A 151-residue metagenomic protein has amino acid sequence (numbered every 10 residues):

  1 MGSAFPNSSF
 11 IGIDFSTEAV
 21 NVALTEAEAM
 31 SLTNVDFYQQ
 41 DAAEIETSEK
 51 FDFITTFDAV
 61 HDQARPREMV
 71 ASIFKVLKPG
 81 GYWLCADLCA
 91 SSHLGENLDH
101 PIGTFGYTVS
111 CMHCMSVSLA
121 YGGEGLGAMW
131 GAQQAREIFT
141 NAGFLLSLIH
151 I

Functional and structural regions predicted by a protein language model:
S9-D14: Conserved SAM-binding motif I beta-strand of class I
S16-E18: Conserved SAM/SAH-binding beta-strand->alpha-helix loop
M30-A42: Conserved SAM-binding strand-loop segment of SAM-dependent methyltransferases
A43-I54: A short acidic, Gly/Pro-enriched loop at the edge of an enzyme's catalytic core that lines a small-molecule cofactor
D52-P66: A short SAM/SAH-binding and catalytic strip from SAM-dependent methyltransferases
R67-P79: A short glycine-rich, Lys/Arg-flanked "PGG" loop and its adjoining helix->strand segment in the class I
A86-N141: C-terminal alpha-helical "lid/dimerization" subdomain adjacent to the S-adenosyl-L-methionine
I149-I151: Conserved small/polar residues in nucleotide/adenosyl-binding loops
